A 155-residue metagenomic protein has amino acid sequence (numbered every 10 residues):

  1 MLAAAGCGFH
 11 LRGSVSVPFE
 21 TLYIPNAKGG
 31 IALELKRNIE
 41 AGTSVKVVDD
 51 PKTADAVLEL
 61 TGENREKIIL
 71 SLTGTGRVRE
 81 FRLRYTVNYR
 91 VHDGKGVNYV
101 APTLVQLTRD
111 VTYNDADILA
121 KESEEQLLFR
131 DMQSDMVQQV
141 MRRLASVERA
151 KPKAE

Functional and structural regions predicted by a protein language model:
M1-K46, K151-E155: A structural "domain/chain start" motif
P25-A27, T61, T108: A structural detector for beta-sheet-dominated domains
I39, T43, V91, K95 (+2 more regions): Sec/Tat-exported extracytoplasmic proteins
V45-A56: Short acidic low-complexity segments
E59-L104, V111-Q126: Surface-exposed short loop/turn segments
L119-E155: C-terminal/domain-edge helix-coil "capping" segments
